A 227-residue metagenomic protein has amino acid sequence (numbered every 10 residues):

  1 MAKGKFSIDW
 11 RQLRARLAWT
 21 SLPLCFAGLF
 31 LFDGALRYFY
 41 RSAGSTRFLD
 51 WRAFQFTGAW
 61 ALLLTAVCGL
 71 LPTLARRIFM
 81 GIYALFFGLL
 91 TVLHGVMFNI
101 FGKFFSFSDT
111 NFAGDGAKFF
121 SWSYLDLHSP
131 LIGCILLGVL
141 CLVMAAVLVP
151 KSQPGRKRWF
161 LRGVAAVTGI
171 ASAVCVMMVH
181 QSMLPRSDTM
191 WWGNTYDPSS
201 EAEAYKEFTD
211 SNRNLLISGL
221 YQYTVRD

Functional and structural regions predicted by a protein language model:
A2-T209: Transmembrane and membrane-interface helices of multi-pass, inner-membrane envelope-modifying transferases
N214-L216: Conserved internal helical-beta-strand scaffold that buttresses enzyme catalytic cores
S218-D227: Extracytoplasmic/periplasmic/luminal assembly and interaction segments in envelope/secretory/respiratory proteins
